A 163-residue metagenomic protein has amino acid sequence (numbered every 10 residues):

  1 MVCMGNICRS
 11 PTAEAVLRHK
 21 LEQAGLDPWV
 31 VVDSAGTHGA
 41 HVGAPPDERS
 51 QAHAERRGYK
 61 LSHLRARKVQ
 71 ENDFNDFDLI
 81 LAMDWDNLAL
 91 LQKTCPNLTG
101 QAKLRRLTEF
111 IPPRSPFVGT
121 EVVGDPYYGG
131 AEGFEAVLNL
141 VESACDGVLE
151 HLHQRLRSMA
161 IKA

Functional and structural regions predicted by a protein language model:
M1, A82-M83: Short beta-strand scaffold positions
M1-F77, E150-K162: Conserved active-site segments centered on acidic
S10, D84-W85: Helix N-cap/beta->alpha junction signal
L79, W85, A89-A163: Phosphate-binding/catalytic loops
